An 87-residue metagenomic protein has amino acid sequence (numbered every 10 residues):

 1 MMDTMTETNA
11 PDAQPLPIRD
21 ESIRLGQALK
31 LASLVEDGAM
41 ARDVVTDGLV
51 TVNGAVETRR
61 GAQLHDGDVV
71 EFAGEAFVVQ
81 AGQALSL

Functional and structural regions predicted by a protein language model:
M1-L31, V56-L87: Ferredoxin-like alpha/beta domains used as RNA- or RNAP-binding modules
V44-V45, L64: Short, well-ordered loop/turn sites that connect or cap secondary structure elements
D47-A55: Short, structured beta-strand/loop micro-motifs enriched in basic residues and often containing a Trp
